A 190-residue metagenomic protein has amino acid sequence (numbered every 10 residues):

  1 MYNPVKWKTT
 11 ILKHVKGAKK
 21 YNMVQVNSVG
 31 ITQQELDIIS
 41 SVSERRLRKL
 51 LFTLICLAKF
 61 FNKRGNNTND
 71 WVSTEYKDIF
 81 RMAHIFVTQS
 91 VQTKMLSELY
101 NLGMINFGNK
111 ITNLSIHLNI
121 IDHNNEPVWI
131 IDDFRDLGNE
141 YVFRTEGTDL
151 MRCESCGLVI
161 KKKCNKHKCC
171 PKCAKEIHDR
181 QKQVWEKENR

Functional and structural regions predicted by a protein language model:
M1-K168, K175-E176, Q183-R190: Basic, alpha-helical nucleic-acid-binding regions used in initiation and control of genome expression
